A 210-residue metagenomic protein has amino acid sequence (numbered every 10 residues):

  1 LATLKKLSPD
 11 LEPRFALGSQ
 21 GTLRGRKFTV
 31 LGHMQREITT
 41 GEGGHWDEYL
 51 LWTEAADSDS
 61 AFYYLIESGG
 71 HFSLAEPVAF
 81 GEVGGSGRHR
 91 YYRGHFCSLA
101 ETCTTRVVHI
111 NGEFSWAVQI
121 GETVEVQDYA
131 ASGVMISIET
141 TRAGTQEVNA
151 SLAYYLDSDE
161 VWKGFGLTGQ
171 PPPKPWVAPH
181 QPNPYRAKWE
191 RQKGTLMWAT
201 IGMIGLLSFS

Functional and structural regions predicted by a protein language model:
L1-S210: A composition-biased, non-transmembrane "mature-region" signal
